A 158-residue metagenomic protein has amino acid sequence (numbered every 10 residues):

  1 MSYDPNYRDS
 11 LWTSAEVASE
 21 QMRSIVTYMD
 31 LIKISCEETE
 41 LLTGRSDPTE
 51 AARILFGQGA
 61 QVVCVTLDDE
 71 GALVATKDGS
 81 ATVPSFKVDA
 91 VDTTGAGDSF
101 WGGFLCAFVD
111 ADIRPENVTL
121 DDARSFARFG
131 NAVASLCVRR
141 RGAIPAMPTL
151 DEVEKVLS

Functional and structural regions predicted by a protein language model:
M1-I54, E70-G71: Conserved beta-alpha-beta core of the PfkB/ribokinase-like small-molecule kinase fold
G44-S158: Conserved phosphate-binding/catalytic region of the ribokinase-like
